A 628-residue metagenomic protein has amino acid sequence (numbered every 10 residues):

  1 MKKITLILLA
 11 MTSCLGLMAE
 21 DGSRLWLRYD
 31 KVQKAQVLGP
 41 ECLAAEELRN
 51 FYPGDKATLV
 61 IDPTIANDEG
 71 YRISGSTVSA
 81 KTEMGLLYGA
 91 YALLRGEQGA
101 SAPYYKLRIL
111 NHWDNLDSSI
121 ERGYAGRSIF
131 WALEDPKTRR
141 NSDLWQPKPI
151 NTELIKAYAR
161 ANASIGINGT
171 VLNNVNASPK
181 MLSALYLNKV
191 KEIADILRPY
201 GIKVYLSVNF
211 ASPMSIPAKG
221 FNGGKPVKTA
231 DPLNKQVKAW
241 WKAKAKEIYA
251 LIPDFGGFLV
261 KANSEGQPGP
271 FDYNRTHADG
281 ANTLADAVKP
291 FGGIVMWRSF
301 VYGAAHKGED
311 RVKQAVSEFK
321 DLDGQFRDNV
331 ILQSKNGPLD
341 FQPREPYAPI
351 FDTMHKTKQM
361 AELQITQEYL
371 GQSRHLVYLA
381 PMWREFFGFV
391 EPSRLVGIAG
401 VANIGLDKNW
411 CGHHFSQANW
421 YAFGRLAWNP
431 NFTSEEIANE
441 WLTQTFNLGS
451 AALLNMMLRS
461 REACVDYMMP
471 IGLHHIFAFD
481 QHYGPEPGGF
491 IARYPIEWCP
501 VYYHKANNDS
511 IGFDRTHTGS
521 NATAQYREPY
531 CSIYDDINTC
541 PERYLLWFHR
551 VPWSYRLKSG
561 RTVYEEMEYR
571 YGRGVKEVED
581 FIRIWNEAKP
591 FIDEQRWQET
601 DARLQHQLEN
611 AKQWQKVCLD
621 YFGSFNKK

Functional and structural regions predicted by a protein language model:
M1-D21: Bacterial Sec-dependent N-terminal signal peptides
M1-K2, S128, Y347-F351, A451-C464: Short linear, low-complexity motifs centered on an aromatic residue
G16, V78, P179-L182, Q267-D272: A generic structural signal for short coil/turn motifs at secondary-structure boundaries
A19-S76, K81-M84, G96-A100: Acidic, contiguous N-terminal accessory segments
D21, E47, S74-K242, K246-L259 (+1 more regions): Feature activates predominantly on carbohydrate-active enzymes
N50-G54, L93-G96, L251, A287-F291 (+4 more regions): Structured segments of extracytoplasmic/periplasmic soluble domains in secreted or envelope-associated proteins
W145-K148, E192, N222, P226-N439 (+1 more regions): Catalytic-core regions of glycoside hydrolase
R394-K628: Catalytic domains of carbohydrate-active enzymes that cleave complex glycans
